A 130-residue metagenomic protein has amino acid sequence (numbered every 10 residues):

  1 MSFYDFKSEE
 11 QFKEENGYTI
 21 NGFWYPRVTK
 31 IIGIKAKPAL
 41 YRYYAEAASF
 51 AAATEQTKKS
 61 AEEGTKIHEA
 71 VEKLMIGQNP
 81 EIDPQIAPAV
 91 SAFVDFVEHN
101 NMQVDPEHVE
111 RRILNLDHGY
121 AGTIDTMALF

Functional and structural regions predicted by a protein language model:
M1-A121: Metal-dependent nuclease catalytic cores that hydrolyze phosphodiester bonds in DNA/RNA, characterized by
Y120-A121, M127-F130: Active-site beta-strand-loop-beta-strand hairpin of nuclease catalytic cores that positions key catalytic residues
